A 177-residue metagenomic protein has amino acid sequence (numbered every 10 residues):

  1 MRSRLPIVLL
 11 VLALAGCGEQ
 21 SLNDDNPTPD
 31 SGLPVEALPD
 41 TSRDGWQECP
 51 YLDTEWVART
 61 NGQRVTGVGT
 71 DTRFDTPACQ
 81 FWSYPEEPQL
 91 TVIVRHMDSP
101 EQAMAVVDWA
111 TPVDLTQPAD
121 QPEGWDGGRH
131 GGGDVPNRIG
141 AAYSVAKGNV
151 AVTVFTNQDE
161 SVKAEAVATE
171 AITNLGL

Functional and structural regions predicted by a protein language model:
M1-I7: Bacterial N-terminal signal peptides that target proteins for export
A13-G16: C-terminal motif of bacterial Sec signal peptides marking the signal peptidase cleavage site
G18, G45, G133-L177: Extracellularly exposed regions in secreted/surface proteins, prominently low-complexity, repeat-rich
G18-T76, A164-L177: N-terminal "mature-domain start" segment
R64, D126-R129, A151: Short, solvent-exposed loop/turn motifs
T66-E87, P136-I139: A cross-family detector of function-defining hotspots
G69-D71, A103-A142, G176-L177: Short Gly/Thr-rich strand-loop-strand
A78-A105, A151-F155: A short acidic-to-branched-hydrophobic micro-motif
